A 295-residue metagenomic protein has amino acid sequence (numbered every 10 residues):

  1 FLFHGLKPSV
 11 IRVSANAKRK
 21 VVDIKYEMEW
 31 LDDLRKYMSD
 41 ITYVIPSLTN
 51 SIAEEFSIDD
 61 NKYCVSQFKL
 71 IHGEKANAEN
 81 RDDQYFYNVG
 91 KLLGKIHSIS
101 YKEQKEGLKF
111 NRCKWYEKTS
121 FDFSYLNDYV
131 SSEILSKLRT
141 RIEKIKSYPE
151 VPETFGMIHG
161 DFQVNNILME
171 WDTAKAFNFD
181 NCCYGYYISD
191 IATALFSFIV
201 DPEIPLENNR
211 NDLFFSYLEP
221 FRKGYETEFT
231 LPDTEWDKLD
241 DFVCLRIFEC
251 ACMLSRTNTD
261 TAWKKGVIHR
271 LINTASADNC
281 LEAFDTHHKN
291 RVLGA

Functional and structural regions predicted by a protein language model:
F1-G5, V10, K144-S189: Active-site acidic catalytic loop and adjacent metal/ATP-binding pocket of ATP-dependent phosphoryl transfer enzymes
L6-Q104: ATP-binding pocket architecture of kinase catalytic cores
L31, L93, I142, K146-P149: Hydrophobic core positions within the conserved protein kinase catalytic domain
P46-I52, L108-T119, N211-E226: Alpha-helical transmembrane segments of bacterial inner-membrane membrane proteins
A78-E133, F155: A cross-family kinase active-site recognition segment
Q84, D233-V243: All-alpha amphipathic helical-bundle segments outside canonical DNA-binding/catalytic cores that form hydrophobic
I188-F229, C244-D260: Active-site activation/catalytic loop segments of kinase-like enzymes and analogous catalytic loops in related
E249-A295: ATP/Mg2+ or Mg2+-diphosphate-binding catalytic cores that bind nucleotide phosphates or diphosphates via glycine-rich
